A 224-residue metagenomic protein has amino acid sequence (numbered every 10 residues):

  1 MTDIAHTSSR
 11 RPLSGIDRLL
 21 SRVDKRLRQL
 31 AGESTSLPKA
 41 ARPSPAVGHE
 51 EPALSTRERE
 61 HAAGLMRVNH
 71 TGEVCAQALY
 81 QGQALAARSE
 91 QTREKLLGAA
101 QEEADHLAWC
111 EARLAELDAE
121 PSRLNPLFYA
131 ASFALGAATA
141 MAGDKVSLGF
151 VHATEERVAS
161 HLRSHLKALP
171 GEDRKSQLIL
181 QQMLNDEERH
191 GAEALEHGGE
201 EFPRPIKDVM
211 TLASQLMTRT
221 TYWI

Functional and structural regions predicted by a protein language model:
T2-I224: Non-heme di-metal
